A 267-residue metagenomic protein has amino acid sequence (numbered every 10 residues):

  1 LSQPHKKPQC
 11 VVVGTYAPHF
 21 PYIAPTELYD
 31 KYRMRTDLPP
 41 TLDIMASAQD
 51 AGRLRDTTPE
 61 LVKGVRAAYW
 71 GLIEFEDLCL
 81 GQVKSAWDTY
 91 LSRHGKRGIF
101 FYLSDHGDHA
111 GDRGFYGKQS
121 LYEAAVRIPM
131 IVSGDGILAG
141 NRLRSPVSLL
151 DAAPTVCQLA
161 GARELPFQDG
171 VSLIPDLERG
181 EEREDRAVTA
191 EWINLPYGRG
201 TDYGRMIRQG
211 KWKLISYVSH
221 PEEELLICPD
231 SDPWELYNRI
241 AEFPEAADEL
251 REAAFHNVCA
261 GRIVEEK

Functional and structural regions predicted by a protein language model:
L1, K84-W87, L177, A254 (+1 more regions): Hydrophobic residues within well-ordered, non-membrane alpha-helices that form the packing/core of soluble catalytic
L1-P146, L159-F167, V218-H220, E245-D248: Active-site-proximal cap/lid insertion segments
D77, L150-A153, R251: Short, amphipathic alpha-helical "lid/cap" segments that border enzyme active or binding sites
H106-D112, D151-A153, Q158-P229, A246 (+1 more regions): C-terminal cap/loop subdomain of S1 sulfatases and analogous C-terminal strand-loop tails that border
Y237-P244: Active-site-proximal N-terminal segment of extracellular/periplasmic enzymes that hydrolyze or transfer
